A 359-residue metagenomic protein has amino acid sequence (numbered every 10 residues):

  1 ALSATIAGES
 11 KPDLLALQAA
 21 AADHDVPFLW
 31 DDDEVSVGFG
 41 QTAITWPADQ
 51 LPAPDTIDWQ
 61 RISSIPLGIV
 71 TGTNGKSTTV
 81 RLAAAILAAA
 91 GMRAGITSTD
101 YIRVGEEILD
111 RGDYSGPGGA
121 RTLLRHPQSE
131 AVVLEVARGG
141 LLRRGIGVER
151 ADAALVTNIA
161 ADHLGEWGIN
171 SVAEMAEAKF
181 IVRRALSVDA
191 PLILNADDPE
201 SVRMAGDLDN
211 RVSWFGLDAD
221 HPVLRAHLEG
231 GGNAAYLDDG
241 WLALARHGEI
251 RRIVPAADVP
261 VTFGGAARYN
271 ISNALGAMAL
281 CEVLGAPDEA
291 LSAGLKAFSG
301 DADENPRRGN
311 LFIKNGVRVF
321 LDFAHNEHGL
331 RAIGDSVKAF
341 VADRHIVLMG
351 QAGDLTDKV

Functional and structural regions predicted by a protein language model:
A1-L67, A90-R93: Preference for protein termini
E34-G38, D100-R103, G240-H247: Short polybasic amphipathic segments
I57-Y101, I108: Walker A (P-loop) phosphate-binding motif
S98, V156-N158, N195, R344-Q351: Short beta-strands and strand-loop turn motifs
V104-W214, A219-H221, D258, R331: Flexible active-site lid/hinge loop adjacent to a nucleotide/diphosphate and Mg2+-phosphate binding pocket
N210-D238, G294-K296, N310: Beta-strand->loop->alpha-helix junctions that form or flank phosphate-binding loops in nucleotide-handling enzymes
Y236-D258: Acidic-glycine-rich active-site phosphate/pyrophosphate-binding loop
R252-V359: Nucleotide phosphate-binding/pyrophosphate-handling subdomain across enzymes that bind or process nucleotide phosphates
